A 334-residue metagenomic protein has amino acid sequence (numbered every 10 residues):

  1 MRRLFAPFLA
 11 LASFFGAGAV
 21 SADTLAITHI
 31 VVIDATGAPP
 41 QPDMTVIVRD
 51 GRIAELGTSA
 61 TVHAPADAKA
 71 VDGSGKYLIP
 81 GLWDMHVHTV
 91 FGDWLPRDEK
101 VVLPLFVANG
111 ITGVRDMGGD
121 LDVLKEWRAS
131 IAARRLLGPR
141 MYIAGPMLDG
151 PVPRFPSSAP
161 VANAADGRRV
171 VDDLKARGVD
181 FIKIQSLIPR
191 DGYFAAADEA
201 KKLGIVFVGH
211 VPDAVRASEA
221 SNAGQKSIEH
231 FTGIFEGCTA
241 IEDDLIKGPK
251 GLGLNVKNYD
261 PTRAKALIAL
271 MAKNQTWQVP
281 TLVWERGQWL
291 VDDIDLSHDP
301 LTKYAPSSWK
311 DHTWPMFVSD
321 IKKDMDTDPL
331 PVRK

Functional and structural regions predicted by a protein language model:
A6-A17: Bacterial N-terminal signal peptides
A19-A22, A26: Boundary at the C-terminal end of the N-terminal hydrophobic targeting segment
I30, V46, G51, G75 (+8 more regions): Divalent metal-coordination and catalytic microenvironments
V32, T36-I79: Histidine-rich, glycine-flanked metal-binding segment
K76-R135, P151-R154, A159, A165 (+4 more regions): Metal-associated gating/positioning segment near the N- to mid-region
V102-D122, P139-P146, K175-I188, V206-V208 (+2 more regions): Divalent metal-dependent hydrolysis catalytic cores, especially in the metallo-beta-lactamase
L121-K125, S186-E199, C238-D244: Active-site-adjacent beta->alpha loops and helix N-cap segments on the catalytic face of soluble alpha/beta enzymes
V170-I184, I188, I234-K334: Active-site neighborhoods of metal-dependent hydrolases
